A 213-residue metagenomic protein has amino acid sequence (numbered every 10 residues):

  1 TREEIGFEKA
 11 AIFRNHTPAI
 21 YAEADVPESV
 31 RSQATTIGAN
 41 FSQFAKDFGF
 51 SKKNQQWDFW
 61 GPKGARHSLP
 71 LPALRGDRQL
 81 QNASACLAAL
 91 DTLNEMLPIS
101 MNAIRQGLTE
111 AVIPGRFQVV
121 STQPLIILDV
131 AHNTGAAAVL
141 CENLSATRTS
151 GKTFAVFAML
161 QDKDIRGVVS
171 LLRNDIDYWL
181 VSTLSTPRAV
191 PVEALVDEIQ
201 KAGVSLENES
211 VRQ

Functional and structural regions predicted by a protein language model:
T1-E4, G61-Y178: Nucleotide phosphate-binding/pyrophosphate-handling subdomain across enzymes that bind or process nucleotide phosphates
T1-S68, A83-R105: Acidic, Mg2+-coordinating active-site environments of NTP-dependent enzymes
K9-I12, L144, L195: Hydrophobic alpha-helical packing residues
A10, T17-P18, I113, T149 (+2 more regions): Generic structural signal for secondary-structure transition and capping sites
I20, A24-S42, K53-Q55, L125-L128 (+2 more regions): C-terminal helical cap/extension that packs against the catalytic core of soluble nucleotide-cofactor enzymes
A24, K46-F48, T109, I113 (+2 more regions): Residues that form or immediately flank small-molecule/cofactor binding pockets and catalytic motifs
G49-F50, Q118, Q200: Auxiliary N-terminal substrate/complex-recognition segments of SAM-dependent methyltransferases
